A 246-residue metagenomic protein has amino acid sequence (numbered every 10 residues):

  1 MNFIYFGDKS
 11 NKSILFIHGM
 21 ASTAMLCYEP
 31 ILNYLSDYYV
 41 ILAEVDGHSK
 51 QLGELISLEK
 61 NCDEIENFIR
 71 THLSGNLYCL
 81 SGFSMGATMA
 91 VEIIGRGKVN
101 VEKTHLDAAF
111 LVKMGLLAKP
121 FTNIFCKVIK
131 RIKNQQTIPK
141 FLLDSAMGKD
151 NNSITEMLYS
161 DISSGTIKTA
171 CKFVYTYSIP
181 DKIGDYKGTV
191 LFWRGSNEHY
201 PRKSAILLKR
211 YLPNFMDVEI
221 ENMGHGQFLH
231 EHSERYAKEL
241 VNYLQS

Functional and structural regions predicted by a protein language model:
N2-K50: Conserved HGGG/HGGXW glycine-rich cap/lid loop of the alpha/beta-hydrolase fold
I41-Y78: Active-site loop/oxyanion-hole signature of alpha/beta-hydrolase fold enzymes
G82-G86, A90: Gly/Ala-rich beta-loop-alpha elbow adjacent to hydrolase catalytic centers
G95-R131: Flexible "cap/lid" loop of the alpha/beta hydrolase fold
G115-L117, I132-G184: Conserved alpha/beta-hydrolase catalytic His-Asp/Glu region
Y186, F192-R194: Short beta-strand/loop motif that positions the catalytic acidic residue of the alpha/beta-hydrolase fold
S196-P201, G226: Acidic catalytic loop of the alpha/beta-hydrolase fold
M223-E234: Catalytic histidine-centered segment of alpha/beta-hydrolase-like enzymes
